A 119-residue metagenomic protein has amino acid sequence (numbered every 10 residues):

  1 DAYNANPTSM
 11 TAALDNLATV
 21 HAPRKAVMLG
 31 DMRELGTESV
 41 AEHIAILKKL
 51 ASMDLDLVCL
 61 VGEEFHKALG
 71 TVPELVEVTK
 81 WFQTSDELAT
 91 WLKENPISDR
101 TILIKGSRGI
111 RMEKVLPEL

Functional and structural regions predicted by a protein language model:
A2-L119: ATP-dependent carboxylate-amine ligase
